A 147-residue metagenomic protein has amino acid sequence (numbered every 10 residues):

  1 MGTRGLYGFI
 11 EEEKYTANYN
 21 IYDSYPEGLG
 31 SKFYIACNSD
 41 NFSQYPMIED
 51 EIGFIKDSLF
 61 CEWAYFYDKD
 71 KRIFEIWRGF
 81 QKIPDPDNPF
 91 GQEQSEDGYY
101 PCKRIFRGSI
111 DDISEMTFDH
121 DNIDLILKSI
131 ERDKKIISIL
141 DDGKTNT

Functional and structural regions predicted by a protein language model:
R4-F9: Short beta-strand scaffold segments in enzyme catalytic cores
I10-K14, K69-K71: Short acidic-glycine loop/turn motifs at beta-strand connectors
K14-Y19, K144-N146: Short amphipathic alpha-helical segments with coiled-coil-like heptad repeat character
A17-E27: Short, solvent-exposed aromatic-acidic interface loops
L29-Y34: Cysteine protease-like catalytic core of ubiquitin/ubiquitin-like
I35-I130: Low-complexity intrinsically disordered segments
K128-N146: Short acidic, low-complexity intrinsically disordered linear motifs used for protein-protein interactions
